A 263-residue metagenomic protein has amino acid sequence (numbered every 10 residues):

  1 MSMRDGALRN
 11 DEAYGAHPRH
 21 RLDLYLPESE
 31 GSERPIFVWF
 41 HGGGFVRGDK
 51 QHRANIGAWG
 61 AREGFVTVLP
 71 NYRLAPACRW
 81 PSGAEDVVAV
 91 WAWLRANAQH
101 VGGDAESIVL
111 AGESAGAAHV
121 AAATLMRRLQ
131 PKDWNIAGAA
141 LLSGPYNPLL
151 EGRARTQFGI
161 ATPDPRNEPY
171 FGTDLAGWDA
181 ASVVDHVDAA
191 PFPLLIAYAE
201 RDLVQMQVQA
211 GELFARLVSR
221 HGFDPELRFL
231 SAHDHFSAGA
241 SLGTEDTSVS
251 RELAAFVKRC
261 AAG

Functional and structural regions predicted by a protein language model:
M1-G263: Alpha/beta-hydrolase superfamily serine-hydrolase fold, recognizing
